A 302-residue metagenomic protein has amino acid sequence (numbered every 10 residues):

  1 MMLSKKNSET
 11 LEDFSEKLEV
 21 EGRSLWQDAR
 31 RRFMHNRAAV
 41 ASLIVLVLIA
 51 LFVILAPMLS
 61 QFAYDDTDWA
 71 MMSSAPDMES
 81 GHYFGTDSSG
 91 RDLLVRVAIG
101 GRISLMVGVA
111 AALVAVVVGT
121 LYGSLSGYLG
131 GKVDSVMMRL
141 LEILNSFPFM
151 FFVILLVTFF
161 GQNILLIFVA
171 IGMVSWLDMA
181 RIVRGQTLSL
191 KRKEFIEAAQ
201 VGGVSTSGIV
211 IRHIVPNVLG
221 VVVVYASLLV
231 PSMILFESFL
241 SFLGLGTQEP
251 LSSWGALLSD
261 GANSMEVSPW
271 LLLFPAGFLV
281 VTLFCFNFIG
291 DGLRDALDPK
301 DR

Functional and structural regions predicted by a protein language model:
M1-I44, I289-R302: Transmembrane alpha-helical segments of polytopic membrane transport and secretion proteins
M2, L59-A63, S232-L235: Proline-centered turn/helix-capping motifs that create local helix->coil transitions or kinks
K6-L11, F52-S88, L243-L251: Hydrophobic alpha-helical transmembrane segments of membrane transport/permease proteins and related membrane-embedded
L11-A29, E79-D92, L129, S207-I211: Short, membrane-interfacial amphipathic segments enriched in basic
R32, L59, Y83-T86, S264 (+1 more regions): Residue-level signal for helical boundary/lining positions with a hydrophobic bias
F33, L51, I143: Residue-level signature of catalytic and energy-coupling elements of molecular machines, predominantly ATP/GTP-dependent
A38-P57, T120, V280: Short, strongly hydrophobic transmembrane alpha-helices
S88-R302: Alpha-helical transmembrane segments of integral membrane proteins, especially multi-pass inner/plasma-membrane
